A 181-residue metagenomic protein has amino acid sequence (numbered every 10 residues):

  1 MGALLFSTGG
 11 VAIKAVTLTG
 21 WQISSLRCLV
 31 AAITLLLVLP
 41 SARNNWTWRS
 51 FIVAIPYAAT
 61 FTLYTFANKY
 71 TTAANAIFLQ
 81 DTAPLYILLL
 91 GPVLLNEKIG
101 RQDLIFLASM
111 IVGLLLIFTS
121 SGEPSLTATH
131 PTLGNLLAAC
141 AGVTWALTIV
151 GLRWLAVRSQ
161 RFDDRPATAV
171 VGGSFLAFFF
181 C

Functional and structural regions predicted by a protein language model:
M1-S25, I52-I55, L63, P124-S159 (+1 more regions): Glycine-/small-residue-enriched transmembrane alpha-helix faces in small-molecule transporters and effluxers
A3, C28-A32, P84-L85, L107-M110 (+2 more regions): Residue-level recognition of pore/gate-forming positions within transmembrane alpha-helices of multi-pass
L5-T8, S41-Q80, L88, L116: Specific transmembrane alpha-helical segments of multi-pass solute transporters/efflux pumps, especially DMT/EamA
Q22-S25, L29-I33, T65-K98, L104 (+1 more regions): Specific alpha-helical transmembrane segments that line the substrate/conduction pathway and gating interfaces
I23, R165-G173: Juxtamembrane helix-start motifs in multi-pass secondary transporters
L35, Y57, L89-L90, Q102-G122 (+1 more regions): Hydrophobic transmembrane alpha-helices of multi-pass small-molecule transport proteins
P40-W48, V93-Q102, W154-P166: Membrane-interface helix-boundary motifs at transmembrane edges
N44-W48, I77-Q80, N96-I117, P131-N135: Loop-to-transmembrane alpha-helix entry segments
